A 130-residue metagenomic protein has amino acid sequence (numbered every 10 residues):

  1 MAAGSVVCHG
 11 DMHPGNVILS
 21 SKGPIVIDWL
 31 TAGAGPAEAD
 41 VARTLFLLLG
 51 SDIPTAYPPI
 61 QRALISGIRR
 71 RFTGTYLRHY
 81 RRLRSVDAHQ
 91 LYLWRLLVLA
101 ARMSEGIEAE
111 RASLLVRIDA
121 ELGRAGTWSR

Functional and structural regions predicted by a protein language model:
M1-A39: Active-site acidic catalytic loop and adjacent metal/ATP-binding pocket of ATP-dependent phosphoryl transfer enzymes
G23-S66: Active-site Asp-x-Gly
L48, T55-R130: Helix-rich C-terminal or lid/interface subdomains of diverse kinases
